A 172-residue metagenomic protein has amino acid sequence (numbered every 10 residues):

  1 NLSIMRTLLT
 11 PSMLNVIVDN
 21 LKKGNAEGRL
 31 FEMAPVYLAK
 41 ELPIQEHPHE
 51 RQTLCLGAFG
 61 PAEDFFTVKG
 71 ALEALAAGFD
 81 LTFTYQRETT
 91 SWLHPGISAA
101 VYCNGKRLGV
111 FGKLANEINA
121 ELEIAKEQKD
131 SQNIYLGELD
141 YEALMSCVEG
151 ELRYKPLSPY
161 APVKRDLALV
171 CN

Functional and structural regions predicted by a protein language model:
N1-N172: Extended beta-strand-rich architecture
